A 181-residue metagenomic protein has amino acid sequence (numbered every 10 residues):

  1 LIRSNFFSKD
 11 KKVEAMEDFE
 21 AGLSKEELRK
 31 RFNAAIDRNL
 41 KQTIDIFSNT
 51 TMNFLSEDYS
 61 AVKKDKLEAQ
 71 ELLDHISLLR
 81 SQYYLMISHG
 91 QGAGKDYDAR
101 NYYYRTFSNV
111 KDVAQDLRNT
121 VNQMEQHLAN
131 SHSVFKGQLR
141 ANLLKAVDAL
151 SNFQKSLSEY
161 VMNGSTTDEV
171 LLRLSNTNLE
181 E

Functional and structural regions predicted by a protein language model:
L1-E181: Cytosolic, long alpha-helical scaffolding segments
